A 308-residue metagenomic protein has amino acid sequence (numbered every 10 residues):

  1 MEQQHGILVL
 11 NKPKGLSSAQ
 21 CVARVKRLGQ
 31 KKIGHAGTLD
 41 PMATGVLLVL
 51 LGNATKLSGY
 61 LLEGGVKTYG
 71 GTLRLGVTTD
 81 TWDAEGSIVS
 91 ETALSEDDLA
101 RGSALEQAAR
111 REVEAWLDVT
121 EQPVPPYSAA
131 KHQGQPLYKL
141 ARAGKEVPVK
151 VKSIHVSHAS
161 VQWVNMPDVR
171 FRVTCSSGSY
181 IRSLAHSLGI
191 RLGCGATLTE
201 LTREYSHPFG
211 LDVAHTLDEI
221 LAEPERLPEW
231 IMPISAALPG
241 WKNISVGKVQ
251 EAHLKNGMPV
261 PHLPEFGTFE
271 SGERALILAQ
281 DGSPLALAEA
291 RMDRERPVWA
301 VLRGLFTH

Functional and structural regions predicted by a protein language model:
M1-S183, S187-V213, L287: RNA pseudouridine synthases
M1-V46, T72, R191, G195-H308: Accessory RNA 3′-end/elbow-binding domains used by RNA modification enzymes
